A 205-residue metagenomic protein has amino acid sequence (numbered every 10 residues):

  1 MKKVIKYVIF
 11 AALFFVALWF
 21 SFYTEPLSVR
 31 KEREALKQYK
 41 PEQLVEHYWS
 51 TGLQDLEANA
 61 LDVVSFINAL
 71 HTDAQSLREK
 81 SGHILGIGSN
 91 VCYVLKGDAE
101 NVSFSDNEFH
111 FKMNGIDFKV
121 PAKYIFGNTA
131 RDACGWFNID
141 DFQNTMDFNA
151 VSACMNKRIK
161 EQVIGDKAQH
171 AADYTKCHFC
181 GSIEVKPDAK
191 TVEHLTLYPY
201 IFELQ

Functional and structural regions predicted by a protein language model:
M1-Q205: OB-fold and OB-like single-stranded nucleic-acid-recognition modules and their adjacent interaction interfaces
